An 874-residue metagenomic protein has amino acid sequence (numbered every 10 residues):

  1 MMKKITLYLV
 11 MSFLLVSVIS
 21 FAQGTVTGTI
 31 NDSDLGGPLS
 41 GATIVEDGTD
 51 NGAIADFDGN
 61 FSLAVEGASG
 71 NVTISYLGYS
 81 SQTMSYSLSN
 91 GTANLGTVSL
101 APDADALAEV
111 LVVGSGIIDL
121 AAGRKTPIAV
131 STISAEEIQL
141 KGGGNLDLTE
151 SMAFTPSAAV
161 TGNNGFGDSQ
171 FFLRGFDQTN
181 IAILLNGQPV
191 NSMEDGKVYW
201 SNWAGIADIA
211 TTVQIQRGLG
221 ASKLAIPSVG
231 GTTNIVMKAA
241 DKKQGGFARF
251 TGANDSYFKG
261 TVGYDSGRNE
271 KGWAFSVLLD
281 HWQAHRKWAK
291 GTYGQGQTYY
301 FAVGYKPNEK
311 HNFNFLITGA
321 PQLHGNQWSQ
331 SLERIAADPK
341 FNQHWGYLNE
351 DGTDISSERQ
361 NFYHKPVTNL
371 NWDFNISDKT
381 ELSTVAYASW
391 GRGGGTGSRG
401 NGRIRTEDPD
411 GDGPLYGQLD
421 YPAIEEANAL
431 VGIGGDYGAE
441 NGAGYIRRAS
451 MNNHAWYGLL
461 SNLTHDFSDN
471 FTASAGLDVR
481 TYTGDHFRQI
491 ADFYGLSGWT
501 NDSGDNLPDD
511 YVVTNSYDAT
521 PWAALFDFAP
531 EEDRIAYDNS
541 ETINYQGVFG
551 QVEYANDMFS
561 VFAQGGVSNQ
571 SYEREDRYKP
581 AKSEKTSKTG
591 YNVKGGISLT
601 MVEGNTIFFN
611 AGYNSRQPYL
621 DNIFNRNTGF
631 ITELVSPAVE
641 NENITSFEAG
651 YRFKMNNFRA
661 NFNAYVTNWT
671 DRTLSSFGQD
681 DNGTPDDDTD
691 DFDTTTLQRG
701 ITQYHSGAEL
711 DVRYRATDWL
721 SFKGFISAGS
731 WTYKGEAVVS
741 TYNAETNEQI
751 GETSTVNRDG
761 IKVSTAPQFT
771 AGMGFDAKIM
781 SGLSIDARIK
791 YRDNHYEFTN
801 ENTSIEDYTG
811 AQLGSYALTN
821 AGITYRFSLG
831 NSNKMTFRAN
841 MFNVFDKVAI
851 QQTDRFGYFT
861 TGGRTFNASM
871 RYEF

Functional and structural regions predicted by a protein language model:
Y8-V10, A22, T318, D354 (+5 more regions): Conserved C-terminal beta-signal and adjacent last beta-strands/turns of outer-membrane beta-barrel proteins
N31-L35, A42-D47, T73-Y79, S89-L140 (+1 more regions): Short, acidic, small-residue-rich periplasmic hinge/interaction motif at the N-terminus of Gram-negative outer-membrane
S62-A64, E150, A159-V160, P189-R217 (+1 more regions): Short acidic/polar hinge/loop motifs at secondary-structure boundaries that mediate gating or recognition
G96-V98, A204-G245: A beta-strand signature from Gram-negative outer-membrane beta-barrel systems, especially the internal plug domain
G245-F247, G252-A284, W288-Q327, Q360 (+1 more regions): Transmembrane beta-barrel wall of Gram-negative outer-membrane proteins
N308, W456, D466-S474, D478-Y482 (+4 more regions): Structural signature of Gram-negative outer-membrane beta-barrels, strongest in the C-terminal barrel of TonB-dependent
L323, S329-Q330, L525, S571-R574 (+7 more regions): Surface-exposed extracellular loop regions of Gram-negative outer-membrane beta-barrel proteins, predominantly
A555-M558, V666-N668, D687-E801: Gram-negative outer-membrane beta-barrel transporters
